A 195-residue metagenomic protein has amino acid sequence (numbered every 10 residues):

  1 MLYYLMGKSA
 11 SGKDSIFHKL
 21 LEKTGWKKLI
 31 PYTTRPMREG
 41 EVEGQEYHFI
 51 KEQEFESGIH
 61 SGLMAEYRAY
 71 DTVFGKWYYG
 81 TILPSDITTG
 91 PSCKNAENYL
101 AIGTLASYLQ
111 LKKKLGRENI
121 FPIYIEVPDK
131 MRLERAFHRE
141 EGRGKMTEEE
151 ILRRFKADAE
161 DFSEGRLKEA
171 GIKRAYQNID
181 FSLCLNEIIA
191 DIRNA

Functional and structural regions predicted by a protein language model:
L5: Hydrophobic anchor at the beta1->P-loop junction of P-loop NTPases
K8: P-loop (Walker A) phosphate-binding loop of NTP-binding proteins
K13-D14: Walker A/P-loop
W26-R38: Short beta-strand-centered segment that lines the nucleotide-binding/catalytic pocket of NTP-utilizing
R35-Y99, G103-A106: ATP-dependent small-molecule kinase phosphotransfer cores that center on conserved nucleotide phosphate-binding segments
N98-T104, L115-H138: Conserved phosphate-donor/acceptor-positioning beta-strand/loop module used by diverse small-molecule
G142-A195: Small-molecule kinase domains that catalyze NTP-dependent phosphoryl transfer to phosphate-bearing small molecules
